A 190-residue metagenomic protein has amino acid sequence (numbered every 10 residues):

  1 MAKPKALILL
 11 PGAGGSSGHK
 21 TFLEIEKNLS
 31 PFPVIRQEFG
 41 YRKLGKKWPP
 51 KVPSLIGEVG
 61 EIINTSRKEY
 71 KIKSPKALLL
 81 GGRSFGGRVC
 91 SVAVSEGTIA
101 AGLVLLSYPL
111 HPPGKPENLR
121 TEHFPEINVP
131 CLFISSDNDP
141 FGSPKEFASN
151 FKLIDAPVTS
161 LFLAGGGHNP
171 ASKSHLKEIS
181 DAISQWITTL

Functional and structural regions predicted by a protein language model:
K3-K76, R88-V89, S172: Serine-hydrolase catalytic machinery in alpha/beta-hydrolase-like enzymes
G15, D137-G142, H168-N169: Acidic catalytic loop of the alpha/beta-hydrolase fold
P33-I35, L153-N169: Catalytic histidine neighborhood in serine/cysteine hydrolases with alpha/beta-hydrolase-type architecture
K46, G166-E178: Catalytic histidine-centered segment of alpha/beta-hydrolase-like enzymes
A77-G82, L106: Short beta-strand immediately N-terminal to the catalytic nucleophile in serine-hydrolase-like folds
G82-G86, C90: Gly/Ala-rich beta-loop-alpha elbow adjacent to hydrolase catalytic centers
I99-H111: A conserved short beta-strand
I127-N128, F133-S135, D139: Short beta-strand/loop motif that positions the catalytic acidic residue of the alpha/beta-hydrolase fold
